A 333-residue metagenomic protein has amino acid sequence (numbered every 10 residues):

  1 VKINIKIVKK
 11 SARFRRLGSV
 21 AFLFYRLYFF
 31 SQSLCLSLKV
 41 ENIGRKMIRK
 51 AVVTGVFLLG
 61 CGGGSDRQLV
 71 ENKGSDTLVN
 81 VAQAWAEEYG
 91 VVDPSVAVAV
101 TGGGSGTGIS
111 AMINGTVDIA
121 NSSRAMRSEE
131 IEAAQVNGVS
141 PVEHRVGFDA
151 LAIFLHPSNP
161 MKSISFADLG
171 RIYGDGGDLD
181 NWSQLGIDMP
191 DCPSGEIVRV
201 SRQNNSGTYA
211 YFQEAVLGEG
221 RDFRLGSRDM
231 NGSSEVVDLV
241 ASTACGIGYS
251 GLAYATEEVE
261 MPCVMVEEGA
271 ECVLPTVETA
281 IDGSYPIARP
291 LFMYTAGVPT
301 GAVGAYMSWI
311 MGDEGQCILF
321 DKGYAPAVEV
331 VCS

Functional and structural regions predicted by a protein language model:
K2-I7, S11-F14, F22, L27-L69 (+1 more regions): Short, low-complexity disordered leader/linker segments with a strong preference for bacterial N-terminal type II
C61-S333: Flexible loop/hinge segments at secondary-structure junctions
